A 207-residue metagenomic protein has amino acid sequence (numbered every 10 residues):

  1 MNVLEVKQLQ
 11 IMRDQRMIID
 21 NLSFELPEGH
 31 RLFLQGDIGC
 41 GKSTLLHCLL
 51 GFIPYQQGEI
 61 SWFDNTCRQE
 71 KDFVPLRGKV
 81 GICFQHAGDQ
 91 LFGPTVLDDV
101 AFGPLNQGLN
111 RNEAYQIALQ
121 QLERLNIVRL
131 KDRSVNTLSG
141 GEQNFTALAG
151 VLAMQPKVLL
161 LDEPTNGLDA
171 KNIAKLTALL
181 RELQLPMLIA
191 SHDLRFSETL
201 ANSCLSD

Functional and structural regions predicted by a protein language model:
Q35-D37: The feature captures the beta-strand-to-loop junction immediately N-terminal to the Walker
L50: Helix-to-loop junction immediately C-terminal to a conserved catalytic motif
Y55-Q69, L76: Conserved ABC transporter NBD signature motif
N112-L130: Conserved ABC ATPase "signature" region
S134-L138, E142: Conserved ABC ATPase signature
L159-E163: Catalytic Walker B motif of ABC-type/P-loop ATPase nucleotide-binding domains
S191-H192: H-loop/switch region of ABC-family ATPase nucleotide-binding domains
